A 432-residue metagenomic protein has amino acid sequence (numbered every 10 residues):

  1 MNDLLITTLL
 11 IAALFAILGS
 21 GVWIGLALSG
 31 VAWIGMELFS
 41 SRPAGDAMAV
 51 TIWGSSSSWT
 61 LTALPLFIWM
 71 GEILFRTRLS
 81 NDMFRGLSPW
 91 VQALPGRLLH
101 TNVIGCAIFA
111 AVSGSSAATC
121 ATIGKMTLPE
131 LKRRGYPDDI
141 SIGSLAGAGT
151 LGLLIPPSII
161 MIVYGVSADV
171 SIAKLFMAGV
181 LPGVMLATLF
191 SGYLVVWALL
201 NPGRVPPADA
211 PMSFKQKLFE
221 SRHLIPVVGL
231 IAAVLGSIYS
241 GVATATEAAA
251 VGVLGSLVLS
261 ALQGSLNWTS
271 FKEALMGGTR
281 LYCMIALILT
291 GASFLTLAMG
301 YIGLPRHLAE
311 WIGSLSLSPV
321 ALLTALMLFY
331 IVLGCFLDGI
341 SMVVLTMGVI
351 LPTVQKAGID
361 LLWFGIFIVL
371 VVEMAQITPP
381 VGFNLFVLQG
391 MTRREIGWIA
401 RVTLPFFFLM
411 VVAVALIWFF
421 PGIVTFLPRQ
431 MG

Functional and structural regions predicted by a protein language model:
M1-G432: Alpha-helical transmembrane segments of multi-pass membrane transport proteins
